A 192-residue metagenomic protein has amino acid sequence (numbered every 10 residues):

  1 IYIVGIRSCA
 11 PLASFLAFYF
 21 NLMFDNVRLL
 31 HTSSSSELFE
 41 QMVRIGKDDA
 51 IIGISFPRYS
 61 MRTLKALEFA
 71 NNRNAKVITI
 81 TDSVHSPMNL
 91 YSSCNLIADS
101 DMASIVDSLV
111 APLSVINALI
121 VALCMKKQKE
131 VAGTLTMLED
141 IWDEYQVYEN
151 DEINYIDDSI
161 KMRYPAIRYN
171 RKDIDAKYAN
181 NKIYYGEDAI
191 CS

Functional and structural regions predicted by a protein language model:
I1-S114, A118-K127: Glycine-rich phosphate-binding loops that contact phosphosugars or nucleotide phosphates
S36, M61, K129-T136, K172: Generic alpha-helical secondary structure signal
K127-I160: Internal, active-site/partner-interface "lid" segment
N154-N170, I190: Acidic, Ser/Thr-rich low-complexity intrinsically disordered segments
A166, A176-A179: Ala/Thr-enriched low-complexity intrinsically disordered regions
I183-Y185: Short linear proline/tyrosine/threonine-rich motifs used for host-factor recruitment and membrane trafficking/assembly
